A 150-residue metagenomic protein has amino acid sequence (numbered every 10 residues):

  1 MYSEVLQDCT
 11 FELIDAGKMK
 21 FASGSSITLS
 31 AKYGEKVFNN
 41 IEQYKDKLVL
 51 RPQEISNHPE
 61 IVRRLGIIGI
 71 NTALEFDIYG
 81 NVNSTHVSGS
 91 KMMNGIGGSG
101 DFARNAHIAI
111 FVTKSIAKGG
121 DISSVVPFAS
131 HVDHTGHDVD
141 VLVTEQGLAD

Functional and structural regions predicted by a protein language model:
M1-V5, C9-D150: Conserved phosphate- and dinucleotide-binding cores of soluble alpha/beta proteins, encompassing both enzyme active
